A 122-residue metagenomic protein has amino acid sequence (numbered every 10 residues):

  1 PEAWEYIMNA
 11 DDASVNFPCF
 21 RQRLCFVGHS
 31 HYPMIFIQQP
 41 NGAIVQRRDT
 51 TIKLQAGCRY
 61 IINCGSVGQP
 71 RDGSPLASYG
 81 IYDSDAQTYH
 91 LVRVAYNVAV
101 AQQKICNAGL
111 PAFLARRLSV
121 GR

Functional and structural regions predicted by a protein language model:
P1-F26, S30-A43: Conserved catalytic scaffold of divalent metal-dependent phosphoesterases
P40-R122: Acidic, His/Gly-rich catalytic cores of divalent-metal-dependent hydrolytic chemistry
